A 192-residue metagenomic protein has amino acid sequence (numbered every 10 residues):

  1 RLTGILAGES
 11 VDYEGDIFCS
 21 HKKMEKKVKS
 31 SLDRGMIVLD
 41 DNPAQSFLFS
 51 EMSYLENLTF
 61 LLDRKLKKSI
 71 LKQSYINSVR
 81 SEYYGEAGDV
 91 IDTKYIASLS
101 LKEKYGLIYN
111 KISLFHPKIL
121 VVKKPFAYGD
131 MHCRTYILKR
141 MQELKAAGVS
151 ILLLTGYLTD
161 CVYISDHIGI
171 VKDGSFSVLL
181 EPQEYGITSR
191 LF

Functional and structural regions predicted by a protein language model:
R1-L66: ABC ATPase nucleotide-binding domain signature region
D41-K118: ABC-family P-loop ATPase nucleotide-binding domains
K118-K124: Walker B motif beta-strand of ABC-family P-loop ATPases
K124-A127, H132: Walker B catalytic motif
R134-A147: Helical segment within the ABC ATPase nucleotide-binding domain
L154-G156: H-loop/switch region of ABC-family ATPase nucleotide-binding domains
C161-Y163: A short, surface-exposed alpha-helical micro-motif characterized by mixed small hydrophobic and charged/polar residues
S175-F192: Conserved beta-strand-loop-alpha-helix hinge in the C-terminal portion of ABC ATPase nucleotide-binding domains
